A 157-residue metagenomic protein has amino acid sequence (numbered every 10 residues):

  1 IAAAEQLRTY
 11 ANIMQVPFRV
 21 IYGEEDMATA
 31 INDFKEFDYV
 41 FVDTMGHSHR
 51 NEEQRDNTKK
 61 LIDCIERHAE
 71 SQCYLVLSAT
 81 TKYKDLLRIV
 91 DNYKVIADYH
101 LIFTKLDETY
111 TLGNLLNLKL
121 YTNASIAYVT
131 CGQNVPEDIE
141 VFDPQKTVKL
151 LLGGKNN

Functional and structural regions predicted by a protein language model:
I1-I21, F34: P-loop NTPase switch/communication element
Q6, E24-N32, Y39, H49-N156: Conserved catalytic-core segment of NTP-binding enzymes
V42: Short hydrophobic beta-strand that contains or immediately precedes a catalytic carboxylate
